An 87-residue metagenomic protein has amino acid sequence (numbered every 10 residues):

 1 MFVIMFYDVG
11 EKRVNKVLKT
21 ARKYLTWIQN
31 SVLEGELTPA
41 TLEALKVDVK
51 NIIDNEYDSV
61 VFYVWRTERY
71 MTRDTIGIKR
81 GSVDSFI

Functional and structural regions predicted by a protein language model:
M1, R13, K19-T20, L45-K46 (+3 more regions): Short leucine-rich amphipathic alpha-helices used at interfaces
M1-T41: Extended, hydrophobic alpha-helical segments
N30-S59, W65: Short, intrinsically disordered low-complexity segments
N51-I87: C-terminal structural segments of small proteins and small subunits
